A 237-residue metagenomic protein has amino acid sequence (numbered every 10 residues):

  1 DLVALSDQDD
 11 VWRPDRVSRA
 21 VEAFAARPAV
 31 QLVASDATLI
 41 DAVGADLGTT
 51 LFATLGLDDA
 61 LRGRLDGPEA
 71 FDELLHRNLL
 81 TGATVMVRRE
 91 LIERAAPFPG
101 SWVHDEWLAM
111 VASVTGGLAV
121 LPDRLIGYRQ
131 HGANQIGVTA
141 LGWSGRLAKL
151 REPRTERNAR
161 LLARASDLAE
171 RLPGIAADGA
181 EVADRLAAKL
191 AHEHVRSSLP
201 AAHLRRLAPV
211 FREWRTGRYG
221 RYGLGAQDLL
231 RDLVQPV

Functional and structural regions predicted by a protein language model:
D1-L141: Nucleotide-sugar donor-binding/catalytic module of glycosyltransferases that assemble extracellular/cell-envelope
L74, S101-W102, G127-V237: C-terminal subregions of glycosyltransferases and related glycan-biosynthesis enzymes
